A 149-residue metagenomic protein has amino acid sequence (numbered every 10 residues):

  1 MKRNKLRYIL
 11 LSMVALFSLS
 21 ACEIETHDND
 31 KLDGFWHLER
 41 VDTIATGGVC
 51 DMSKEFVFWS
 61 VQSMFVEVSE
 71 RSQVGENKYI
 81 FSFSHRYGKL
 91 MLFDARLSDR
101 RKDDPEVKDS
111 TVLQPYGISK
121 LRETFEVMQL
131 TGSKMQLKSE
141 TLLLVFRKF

Functional and structural regions predicted by a protein language model:
K2-L10: Bacterial N-terminal signal peptides that target proteins for export
S18-A21: C-terminal motif of bacterial Sec signal peptides marking the signal peptidase cleavage site
E23-E25: Bacterial signal peptide processing site
H27-L38: Short, low-complexity, disordered segments immediately C-terminal to signal peptides in bacterial exported proteins
D33-F35, S63-E67, L130-Q136: Short, hydrophobic/aromatic-rich segments at coil-to-beta transitions
D42-V49, S53, F65-L130: Contiguous, well-ordered beta-strand patches that form the walls/edges of small beta-barrel/beta-sandwich domains
T124-V145: Short, exposed beta-strand-loop hairpins at the edges of beta-sheets in extracellular/periplasmic proteins
K148-F149: Short, solvent-exposed mixed-charge patches
